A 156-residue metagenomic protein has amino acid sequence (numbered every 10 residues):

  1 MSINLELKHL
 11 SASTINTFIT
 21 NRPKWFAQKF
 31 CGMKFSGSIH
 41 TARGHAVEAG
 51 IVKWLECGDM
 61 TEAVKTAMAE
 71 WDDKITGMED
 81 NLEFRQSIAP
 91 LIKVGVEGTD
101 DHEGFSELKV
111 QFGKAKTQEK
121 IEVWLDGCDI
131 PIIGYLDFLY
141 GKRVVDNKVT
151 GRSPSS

Functional and structural regions predicted by a protein language model:
M1-Y135: Metal-dependent nuclease catalytic cores that hydrolyze phosphodiester bonds in DNA/RNA, characterized by
I121-S156: Non-catalytic protein-protein interaction segments used by genome-maintenance enzymes to assemble and couple activities
